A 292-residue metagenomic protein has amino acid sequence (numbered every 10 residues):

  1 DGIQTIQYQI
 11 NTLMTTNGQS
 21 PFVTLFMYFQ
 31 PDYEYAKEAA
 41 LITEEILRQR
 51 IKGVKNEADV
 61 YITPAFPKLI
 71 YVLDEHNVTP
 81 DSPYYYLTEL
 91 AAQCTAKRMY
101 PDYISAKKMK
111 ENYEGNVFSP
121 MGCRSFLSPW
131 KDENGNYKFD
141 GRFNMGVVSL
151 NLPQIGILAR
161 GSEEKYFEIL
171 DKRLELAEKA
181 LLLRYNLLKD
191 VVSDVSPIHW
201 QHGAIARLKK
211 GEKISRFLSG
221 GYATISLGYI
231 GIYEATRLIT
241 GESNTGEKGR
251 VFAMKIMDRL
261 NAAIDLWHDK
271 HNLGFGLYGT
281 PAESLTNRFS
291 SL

Functional and structural regions predicted by a protein language model:
D1-G221, L238, E242, G246-L292: Conserved catalytic cores of very large enzyme subunits
I225-L238, D258: Contiguous, well-ordered alpha-helical segments that form the cores/surfaces of helical PPI scaffolds
